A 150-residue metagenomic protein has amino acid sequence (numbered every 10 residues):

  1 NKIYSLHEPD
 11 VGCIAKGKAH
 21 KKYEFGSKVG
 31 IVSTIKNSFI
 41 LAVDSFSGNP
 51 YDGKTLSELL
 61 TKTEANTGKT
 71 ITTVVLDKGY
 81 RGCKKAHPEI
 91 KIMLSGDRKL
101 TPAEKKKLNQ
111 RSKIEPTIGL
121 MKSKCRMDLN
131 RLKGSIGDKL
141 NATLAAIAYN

Functional and structural regions predicted by a protein language model:
N1-I71, L76-K78, K85: Polybasic low-complexity intrinsically disordered regions
S27, D52-L56, K113, T117 (+1 more regions): Catalytic-loop motifs flanking and including active-site residues across diverse enzymes
G68, T72-I136, L140: Helix-centered, glycine/charged polyanion-binding patches within enzymatic domains that contact phosphate-containing
N150: Basic, alpha-helical interaction scaffolds
